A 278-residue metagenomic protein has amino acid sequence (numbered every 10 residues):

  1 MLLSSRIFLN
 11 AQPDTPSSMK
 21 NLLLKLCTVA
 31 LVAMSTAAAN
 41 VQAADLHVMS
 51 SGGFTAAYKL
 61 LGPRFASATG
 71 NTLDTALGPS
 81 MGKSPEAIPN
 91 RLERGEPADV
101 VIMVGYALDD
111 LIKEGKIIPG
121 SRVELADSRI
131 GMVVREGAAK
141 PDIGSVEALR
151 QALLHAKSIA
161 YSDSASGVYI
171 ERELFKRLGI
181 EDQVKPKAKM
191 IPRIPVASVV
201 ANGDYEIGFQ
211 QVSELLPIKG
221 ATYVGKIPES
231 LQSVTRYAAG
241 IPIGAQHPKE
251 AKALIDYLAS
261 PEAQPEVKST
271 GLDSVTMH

Functional and structural regions predicted by a protein language model:
M1-L22: N-terminal secretory signal peptides that target proteins for export/translocation
L9-P13, A39, A44: Intrinsic low-complexity/disordered segments
K25-T36: Bacterial N-terminal signal peptides
V41-E86, N90-P97, Y106-E114, P119 (+2 more regions): Exported/periplasmic ABC-transporter solute-binding proteins
I102: Phosphate-/polyanion-interacting regions in eukaryotic proteins
